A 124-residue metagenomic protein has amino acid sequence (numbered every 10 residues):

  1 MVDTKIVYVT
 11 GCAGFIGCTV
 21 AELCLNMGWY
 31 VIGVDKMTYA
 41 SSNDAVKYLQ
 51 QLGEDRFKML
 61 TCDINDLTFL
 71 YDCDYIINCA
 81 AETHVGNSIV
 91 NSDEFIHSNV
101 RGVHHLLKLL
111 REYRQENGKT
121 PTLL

Functional and structural regions predicted by a protein language model:
M1-L124: N-terminal Rossmann-like NAD(P)+-binding domain of SDR-like oxidoreductases, especially those catalyzing
